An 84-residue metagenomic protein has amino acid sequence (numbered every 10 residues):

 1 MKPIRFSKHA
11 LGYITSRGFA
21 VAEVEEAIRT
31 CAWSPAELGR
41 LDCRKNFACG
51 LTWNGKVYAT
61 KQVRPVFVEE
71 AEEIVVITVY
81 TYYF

Functional and structural regions predicted by a protein language model:
M1-F84: Ribonuclease/tRNase effector modules and their secretory precursors
